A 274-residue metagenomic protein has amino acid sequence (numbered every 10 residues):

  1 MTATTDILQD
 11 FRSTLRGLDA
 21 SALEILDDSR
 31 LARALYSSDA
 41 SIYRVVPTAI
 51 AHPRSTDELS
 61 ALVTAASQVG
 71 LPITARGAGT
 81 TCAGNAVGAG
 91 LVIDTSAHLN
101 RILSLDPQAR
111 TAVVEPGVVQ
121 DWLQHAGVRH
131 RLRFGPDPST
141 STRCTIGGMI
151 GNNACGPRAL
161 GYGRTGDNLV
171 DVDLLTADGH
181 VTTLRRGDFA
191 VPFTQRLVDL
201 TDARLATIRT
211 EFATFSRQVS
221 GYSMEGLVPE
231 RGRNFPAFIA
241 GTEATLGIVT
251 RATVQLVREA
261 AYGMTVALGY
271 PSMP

Functional and structural regions predicted by a protein language model:
M1-T64, Q68, A78-R110, S139 (+3 more regions): N-terminal flexible segment immediately upstream of the FAD-binding catalytic core in FAD-dependent oxidoreductases
P53, A75, P116: Conserved strand-loop elements at the edges of beta-sheets that form or border functional pockets
L71-P72, R133: Residue-level detector of anion-binding/catalytic polar loops
I73-A75, C82, L123: Extended, hydrophobic alpha-helical segments in both membrane/secreted and soluble proteins
I102-L105, V114-M273: FAD-binding subdomain of flavoenzyme oxidoreductases
